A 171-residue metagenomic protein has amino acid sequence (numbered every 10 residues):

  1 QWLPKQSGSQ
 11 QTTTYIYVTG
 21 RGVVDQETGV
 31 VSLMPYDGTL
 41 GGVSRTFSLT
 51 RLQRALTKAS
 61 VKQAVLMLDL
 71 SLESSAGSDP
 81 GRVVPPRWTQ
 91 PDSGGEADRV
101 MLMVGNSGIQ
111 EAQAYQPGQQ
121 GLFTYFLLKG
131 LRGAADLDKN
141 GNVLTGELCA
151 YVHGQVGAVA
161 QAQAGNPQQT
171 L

Functional and structural regions predicted by a protein language model:
Q1-L171: Cysteine endopeptidase catalytic domains of the caspase/legumain-like
